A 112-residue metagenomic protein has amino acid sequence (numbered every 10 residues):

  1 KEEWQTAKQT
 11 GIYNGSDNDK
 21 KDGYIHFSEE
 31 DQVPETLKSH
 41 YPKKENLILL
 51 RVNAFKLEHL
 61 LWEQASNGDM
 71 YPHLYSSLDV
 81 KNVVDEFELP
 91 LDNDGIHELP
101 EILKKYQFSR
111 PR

Functional and structural regions predicted by a protein language model:
K1-R112: Conserved, structured core segments of small domains
